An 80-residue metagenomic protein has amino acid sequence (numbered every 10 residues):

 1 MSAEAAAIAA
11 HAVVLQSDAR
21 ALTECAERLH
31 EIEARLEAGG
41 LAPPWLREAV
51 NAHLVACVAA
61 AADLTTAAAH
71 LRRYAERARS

Functional and structural regions predicted by a protein language model:
M1-S80: N-terminal secretion-targeting helices of virulence/extracellular proteins, encompassing both classical Sec signal
